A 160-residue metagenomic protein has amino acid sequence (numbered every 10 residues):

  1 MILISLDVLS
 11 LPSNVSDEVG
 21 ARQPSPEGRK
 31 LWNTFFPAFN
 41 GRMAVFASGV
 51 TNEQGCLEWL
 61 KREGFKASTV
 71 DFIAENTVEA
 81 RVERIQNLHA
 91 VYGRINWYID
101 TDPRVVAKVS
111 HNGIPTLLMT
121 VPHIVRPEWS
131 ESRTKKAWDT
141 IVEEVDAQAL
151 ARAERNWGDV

Functional and structural regions predicted by a protein language model:
M1-A80, D159-V160: Alpha-helical substrate-recognition element adjacent to the catalytic core
E53-V160: C-terminal cap/substrate-recognition subdomain and adjoining C-terminal extension of metal-dependent phosphatase-like
